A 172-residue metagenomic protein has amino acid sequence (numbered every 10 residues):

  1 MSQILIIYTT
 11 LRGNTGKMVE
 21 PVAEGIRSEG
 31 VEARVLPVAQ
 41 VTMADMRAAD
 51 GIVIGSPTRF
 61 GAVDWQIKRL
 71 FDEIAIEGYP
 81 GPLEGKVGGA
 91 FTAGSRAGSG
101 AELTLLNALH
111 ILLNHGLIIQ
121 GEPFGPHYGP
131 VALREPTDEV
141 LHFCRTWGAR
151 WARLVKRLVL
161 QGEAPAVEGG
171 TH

Functional and structural regions predicted by a protein language model:
S2-R27: N-terminal beta1-alpha1 ligand-phosphate binding loop
I4, A33, I119: Hydrophobic anchor at the start of a short beta-strand that flanks the dinucleotide cofactor-binding loop
I7-T9, L36, F91: Short hydrophobic segments within beta-strands
N14-M18, R34, D45: Amphipathic alpha-helical hairpins
R27, V31, A75-Y79, L113-I118 (+1 more regions): Generic secondary-structure signature for well-ordered alpha-helical cores
V31-V41: A short beta-strand-loop structural module common to alpha/beta enzyme folds
A39-F124: Helix-loop-strand module that forms the ligand-binding subsite of alpha/beta enzymes
I118-H172: Glycine-rich phosphate/pyrophosphate-binding loop and the adjoining helix
